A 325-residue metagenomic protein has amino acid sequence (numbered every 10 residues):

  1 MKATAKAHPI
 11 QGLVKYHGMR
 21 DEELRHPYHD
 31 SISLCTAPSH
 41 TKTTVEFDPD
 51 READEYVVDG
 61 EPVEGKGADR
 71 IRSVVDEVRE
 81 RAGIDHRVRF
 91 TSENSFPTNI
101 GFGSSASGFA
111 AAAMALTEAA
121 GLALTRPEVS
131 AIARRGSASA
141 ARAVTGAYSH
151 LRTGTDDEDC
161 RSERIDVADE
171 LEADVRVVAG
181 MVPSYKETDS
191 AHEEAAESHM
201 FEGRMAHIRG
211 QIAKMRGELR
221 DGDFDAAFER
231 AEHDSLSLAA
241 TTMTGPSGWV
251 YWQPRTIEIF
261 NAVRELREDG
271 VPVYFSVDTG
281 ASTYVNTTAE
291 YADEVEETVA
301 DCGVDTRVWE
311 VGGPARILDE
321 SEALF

Functional and structural regions predicted by a protein language model:
M1-I100, T117-E118, L122, E310-F325: ATP-binding N-lobe of GHMP and related small-molecule kinases
K6-H8, C35, A179-P183, S276-D278: Short beta-strand segments
G12-K15, S33-C35, T41-E46, A140-A143 (+3 more regions): Short beta-strand scaffold segments in enzyme catalytic cores
L24-R25, C35-A37, A141-A143, A168-D174 (+1 more regions): Solvent-exposed alpha-helices and their adjacent loops that cap or buttress functional pockets in soluble metabolic
F47, G60, V182, V285-A289: Short beta-strand-to-loop capping motifs
E80-E170: Gly/Ser-rich oxyanion-binding loop with an adjacent helix/lid that shapes the negatively charged ligand pocket
A131-Q253, I257-R267, V271, E290-C302 (+1 more regions): ATP-dependent small-molecule kinase catalytic core of the GHMP/sugar-kinase superfamily and closely related
F275, G280-T287: Short cationic amphipathic helices and targeting signals
